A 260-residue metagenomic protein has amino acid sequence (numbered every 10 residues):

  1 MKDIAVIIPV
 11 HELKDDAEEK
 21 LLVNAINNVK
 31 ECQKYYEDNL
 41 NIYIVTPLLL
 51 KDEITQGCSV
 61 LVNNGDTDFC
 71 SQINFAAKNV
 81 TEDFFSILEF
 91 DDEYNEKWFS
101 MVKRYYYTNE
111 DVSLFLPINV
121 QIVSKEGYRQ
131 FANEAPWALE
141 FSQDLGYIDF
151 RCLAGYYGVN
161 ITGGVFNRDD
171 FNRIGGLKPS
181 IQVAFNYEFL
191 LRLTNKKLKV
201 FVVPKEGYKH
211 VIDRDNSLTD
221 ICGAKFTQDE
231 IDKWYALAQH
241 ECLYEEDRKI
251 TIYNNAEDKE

Functional and structural regions predicted by a protein language model:
L13-Q33: Short, well-formed alpha-helical segments that are part of the catalytic scaffolds of diverse glycosyltransferases
N63-V80: Glycine-rich, basic loop-to-helix element that forms the pyrophosphate-binding segment of sugar-nucleotide handling
F85: Short aromatic/hydrophobic "clamp" motif used to bind/position activated sugar donors
K97-N133: Conserved donor NDP-sugar-binding/catalytic core segment of glycosyltransferases
I118, V200-G207: Catalytic beta-strand/loop signature of glycosyltransferases that borders the donor
D144-F166: A recurrent flexible, glycine/aromatic-enriched loop bordering the glycosyltransferase active site that acts as
Q182-F189: Acidic donor-binding loop at a coil-to-helix junction in glycosyltransferase catalytic cores that engages
E206, H210-D213, T219-I252: Catalytic core of nucleotide-sugar-dependent glycosyltransferases
